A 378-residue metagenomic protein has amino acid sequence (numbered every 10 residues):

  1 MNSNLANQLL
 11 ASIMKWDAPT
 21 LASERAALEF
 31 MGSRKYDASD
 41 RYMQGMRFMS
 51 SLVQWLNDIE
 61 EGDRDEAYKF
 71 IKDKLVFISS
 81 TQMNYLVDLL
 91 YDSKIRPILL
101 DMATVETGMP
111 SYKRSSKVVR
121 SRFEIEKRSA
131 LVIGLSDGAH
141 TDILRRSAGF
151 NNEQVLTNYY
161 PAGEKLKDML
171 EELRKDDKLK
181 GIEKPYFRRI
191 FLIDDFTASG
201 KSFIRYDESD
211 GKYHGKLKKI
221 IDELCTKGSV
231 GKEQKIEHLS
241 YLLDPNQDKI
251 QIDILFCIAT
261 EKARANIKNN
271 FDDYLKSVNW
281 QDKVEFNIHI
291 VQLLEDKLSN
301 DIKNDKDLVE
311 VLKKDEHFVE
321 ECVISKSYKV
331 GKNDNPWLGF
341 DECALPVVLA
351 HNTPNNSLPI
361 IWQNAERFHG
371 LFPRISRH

Functional and structural regions predicted by a protein language model:
M1-H378: PRPP-associated nucleotide enzymes
